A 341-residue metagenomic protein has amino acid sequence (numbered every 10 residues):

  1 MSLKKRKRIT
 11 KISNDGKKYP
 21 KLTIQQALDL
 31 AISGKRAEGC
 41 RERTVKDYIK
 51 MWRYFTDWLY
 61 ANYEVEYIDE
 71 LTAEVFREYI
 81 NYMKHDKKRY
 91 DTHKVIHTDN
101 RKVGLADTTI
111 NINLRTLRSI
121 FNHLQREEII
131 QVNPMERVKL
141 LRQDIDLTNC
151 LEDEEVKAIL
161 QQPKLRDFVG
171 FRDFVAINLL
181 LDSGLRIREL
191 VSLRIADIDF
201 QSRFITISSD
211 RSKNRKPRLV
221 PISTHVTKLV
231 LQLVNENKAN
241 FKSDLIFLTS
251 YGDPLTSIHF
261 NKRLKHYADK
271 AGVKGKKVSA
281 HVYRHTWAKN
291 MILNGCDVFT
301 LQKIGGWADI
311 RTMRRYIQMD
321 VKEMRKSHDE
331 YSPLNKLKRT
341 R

Functional and structural regions predicted by a protein language model:
M1-N14, Y331-R341: C-terminal secondary-structure termini that scaffold catalytic or DNA-interacting sites
Q26-K46, R53-L147, Q162-R166: N-terminal core-binding DNA-recognition domain of tyrosine recombinases/integrases
Y90-K102, D146-F171, L185, L193 (+1 more regions): Long, amphipathic, Lys/Arg-enriched alpha-helical "connector/arm" segment
I130, D144-I145, A158-I187, S212-N214 (+1 more regions): Basic, Lys/Arg- and aromatic-enriched nucleic-acid-binding interface segment
N149, S183, I187-R188, S192-Q232: Conserved tyrosine-mediated DNA breakage-rejoining catalytic core shared by Y-recombinases
K164-L165, V220, K262-K303, K322: Short, basic (Lys/Arg/His-rich) helix/loop patches that form interaction surfaces in the mid-to-C-terminal regions
S209-R211, G305-E330: Catalytic-site neighborhood detector that most strongly recognizes the C-terminal catalytic loop/helix of tyrosine
S223-K274: Active-site/catalytic core of tyrosine-dependent DNA strand-transfer enzymes
